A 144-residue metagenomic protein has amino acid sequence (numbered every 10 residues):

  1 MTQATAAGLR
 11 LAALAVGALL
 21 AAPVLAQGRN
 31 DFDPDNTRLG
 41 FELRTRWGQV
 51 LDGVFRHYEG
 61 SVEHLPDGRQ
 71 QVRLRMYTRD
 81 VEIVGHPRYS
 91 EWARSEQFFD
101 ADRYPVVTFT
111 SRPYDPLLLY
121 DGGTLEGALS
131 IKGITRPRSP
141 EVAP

Functional and structural regions predicted by a protein language model:
M1-A13: Bacterial N-terminal signal peptides that target proteins for export
A21-P23: N-terminal signal peptide c-region/cleavage motif recognized by signal peptidases
A26-P144: Low-complexity, acidic/polar, glycine-enriched regions of mature
